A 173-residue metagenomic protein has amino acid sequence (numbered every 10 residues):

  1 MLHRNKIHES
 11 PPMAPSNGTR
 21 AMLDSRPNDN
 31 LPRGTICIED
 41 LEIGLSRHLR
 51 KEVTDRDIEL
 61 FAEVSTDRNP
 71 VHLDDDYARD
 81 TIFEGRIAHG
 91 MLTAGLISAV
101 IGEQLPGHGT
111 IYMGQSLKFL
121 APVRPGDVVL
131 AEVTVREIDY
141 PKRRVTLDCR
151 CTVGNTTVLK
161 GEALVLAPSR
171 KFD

Functional and structural regions predicted by a protein language model:
L2, I7, P11-D29, R33-I43 (+1 more regions): HotDog/MaoC-like acyl-thioester-processing domains
L2, I7, P15-T110, F172-D173: Hot-dog-fold acyl-thioester-processing enzymes
H48-R50, S116, K160-L164: Well-ordered beta-strand positions in beta-sheet-rich domains
V71-L73, F83-E84, I111-Y112, L117-K118 (+4 more regions): Short, intrinsically disordered/low-complexity patches at protein termini and at juxtamembrane boundaries
Q104-D127: Mid-chain, well-packed structural core segment of small domains
